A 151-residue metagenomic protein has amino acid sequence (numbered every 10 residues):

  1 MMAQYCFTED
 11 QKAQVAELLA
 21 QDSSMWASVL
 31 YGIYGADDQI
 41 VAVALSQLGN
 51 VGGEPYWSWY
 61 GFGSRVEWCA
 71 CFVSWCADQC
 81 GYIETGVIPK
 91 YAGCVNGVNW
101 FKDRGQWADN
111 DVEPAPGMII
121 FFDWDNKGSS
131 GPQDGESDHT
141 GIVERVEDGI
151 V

Functional and structural regions predicted by a protein language model:
M2-T85: N-terminal capping segments
I83-V151: ...with weaker cross-activation on analogous glycine-rich loops/strands in unrelated enzymes
